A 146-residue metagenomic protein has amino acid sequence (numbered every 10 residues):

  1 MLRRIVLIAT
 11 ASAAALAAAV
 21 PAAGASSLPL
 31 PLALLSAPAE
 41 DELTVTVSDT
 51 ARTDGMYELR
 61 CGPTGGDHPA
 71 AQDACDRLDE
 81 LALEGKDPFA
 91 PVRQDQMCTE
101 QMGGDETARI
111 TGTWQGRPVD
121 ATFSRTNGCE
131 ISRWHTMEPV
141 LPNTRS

Functional and structural regions predicted by a protein language model:
M1-S26: Secretory targeting and sorting signals
A13, L81-A82, L141-T144: Alpha-helix boundary/capping residues
A14, S48, T99-Q101: Residues embedded in well-ordered secondary-structure elements
A17, L35-A39, A51-T53, D67 (+3 more regions): A generic structural signal for short, solvent-exposed coil/turn residues that cap or connect secondary-structure
S26-D73, D79: Extracytoplasmic low-complexity, Pro/Thr/Ser/Ala/Gly-rich segments that lie immediately after a secretion/anchoring
G65-A108: Mature extracytoplasmic domains of secretory-pathway proteins
D95, T99-T144: Extracytosolic low-complexity repeat regions of secreted or lipid-anchored proteins
